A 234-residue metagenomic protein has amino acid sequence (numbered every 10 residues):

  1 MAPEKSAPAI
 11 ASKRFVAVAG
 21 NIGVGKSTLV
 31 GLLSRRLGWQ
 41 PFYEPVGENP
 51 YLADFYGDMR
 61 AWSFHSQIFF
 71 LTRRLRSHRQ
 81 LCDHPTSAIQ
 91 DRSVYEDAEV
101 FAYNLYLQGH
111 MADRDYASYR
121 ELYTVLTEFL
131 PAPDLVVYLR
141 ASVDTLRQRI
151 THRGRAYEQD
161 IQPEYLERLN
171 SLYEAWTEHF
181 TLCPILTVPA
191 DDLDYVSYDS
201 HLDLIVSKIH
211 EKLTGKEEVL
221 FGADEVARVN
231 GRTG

Functional and structural regions predicted by a protein language model:
M1-R14: Extreme N-terminal, non-catalytic leader segments that precede Walker-type/kinase nucleotide-binding cores
V18: Hydrophobic anchor at the beta1->P-loop junction of P-loop NTPases
N21: P-loop (Walker A) phosphate-binding loop of NTP-binding proteins
K26: Conserved lysine of the Walker
S34-R74: Conserved substrate/cofactor phosphate-moiety recognition/catalytic segment in nucleotide-dependent phosphotransferases
V100-E174: A glycine- and Lys/Arg-enriched "phosphate-lid" helix/loop adjacent to the NTP-binding pocket of small-molecule kinases
Q148-D160, E164-G234: NTP-dependent small-molecule kinase module
